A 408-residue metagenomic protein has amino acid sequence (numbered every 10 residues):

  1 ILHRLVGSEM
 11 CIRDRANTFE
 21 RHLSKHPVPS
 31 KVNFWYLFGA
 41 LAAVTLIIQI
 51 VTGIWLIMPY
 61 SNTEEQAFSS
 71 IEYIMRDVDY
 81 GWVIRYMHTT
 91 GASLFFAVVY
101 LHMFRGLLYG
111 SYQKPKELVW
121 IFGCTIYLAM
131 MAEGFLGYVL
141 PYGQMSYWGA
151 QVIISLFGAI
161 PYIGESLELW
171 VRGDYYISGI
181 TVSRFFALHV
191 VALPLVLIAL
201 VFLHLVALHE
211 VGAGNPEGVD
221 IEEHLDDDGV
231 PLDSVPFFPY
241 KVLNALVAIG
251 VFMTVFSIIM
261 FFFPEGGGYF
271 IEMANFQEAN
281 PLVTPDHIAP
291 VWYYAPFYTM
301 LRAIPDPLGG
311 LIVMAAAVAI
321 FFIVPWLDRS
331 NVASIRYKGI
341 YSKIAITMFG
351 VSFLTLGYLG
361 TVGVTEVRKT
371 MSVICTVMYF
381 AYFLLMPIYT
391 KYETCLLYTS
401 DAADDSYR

Functional and structural regions predicted by a protein language model:
I1-G7, I12, Y398-R408: Single conserved hydrophobic/aromatic residue that forms the stacking wall/gate of nucleotide- or nucleobase-binding
A16-H22, L94-L108, A317-F321: Central hydrophobic cores of alpha-helical transmembrane segments in multi-pass inner-membrane proteins across all
P27-A40, L107-L128, Q144, W148-V152 (+3 more regions): Membrane-interfacial loop-to-helix junctions in multi-pass inner-membrane proteins
L56-M87, V139-A187, G268-I304, L359-M371: Membrane-interface interhelical loops and short amphipathic "cap" helices that link adjacent transmembrane segments
F96-V99, I126-L169, V196-E217: Transmembrane-helix bundle segments that line or gate the permeation/cavity pathway in multi-pass membrane proteins
S183-P285: Long, contiguous internal "core" modules enriched in hydrophobic/ aromatic residues
D286, P290-V291, V313-F322, Y341-L356 (+1 more regions): Hydrophobic membrane-spanning alpha-helices of multi-pass integral membrane proteins
I323-K338, V362-V364: Alpha-helical transmembrane segments
